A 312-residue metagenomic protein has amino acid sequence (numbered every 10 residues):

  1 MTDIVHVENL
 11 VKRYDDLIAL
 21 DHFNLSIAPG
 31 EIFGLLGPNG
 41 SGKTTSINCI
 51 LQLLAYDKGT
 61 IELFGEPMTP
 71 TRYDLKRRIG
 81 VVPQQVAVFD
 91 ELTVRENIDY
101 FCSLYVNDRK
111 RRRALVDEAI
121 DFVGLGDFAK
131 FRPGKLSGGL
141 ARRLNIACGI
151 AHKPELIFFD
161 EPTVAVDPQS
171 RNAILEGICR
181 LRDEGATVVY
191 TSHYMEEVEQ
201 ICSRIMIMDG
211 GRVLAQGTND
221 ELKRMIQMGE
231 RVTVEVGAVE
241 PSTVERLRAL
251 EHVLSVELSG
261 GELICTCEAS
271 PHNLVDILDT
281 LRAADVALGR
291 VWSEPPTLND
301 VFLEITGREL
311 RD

Functional and structural regions predicted by a protein language model:
G59-P67, L75: Conserved ABC transporter NBD signature motif
E91, R132-G139: Conserved ABC ATPase signature
D99, S103, K110-F128: Conserved ABC ATPase "signature" region
K153: Conserved catalytic motifs of ABC-family nucleotide-binding domains
I157-D160: Catalytic Walker B motif of ABC-type/P-loop ATPase nucleotide-binding domains
L175-E268: ABC transporter nucleotide-binding domain
